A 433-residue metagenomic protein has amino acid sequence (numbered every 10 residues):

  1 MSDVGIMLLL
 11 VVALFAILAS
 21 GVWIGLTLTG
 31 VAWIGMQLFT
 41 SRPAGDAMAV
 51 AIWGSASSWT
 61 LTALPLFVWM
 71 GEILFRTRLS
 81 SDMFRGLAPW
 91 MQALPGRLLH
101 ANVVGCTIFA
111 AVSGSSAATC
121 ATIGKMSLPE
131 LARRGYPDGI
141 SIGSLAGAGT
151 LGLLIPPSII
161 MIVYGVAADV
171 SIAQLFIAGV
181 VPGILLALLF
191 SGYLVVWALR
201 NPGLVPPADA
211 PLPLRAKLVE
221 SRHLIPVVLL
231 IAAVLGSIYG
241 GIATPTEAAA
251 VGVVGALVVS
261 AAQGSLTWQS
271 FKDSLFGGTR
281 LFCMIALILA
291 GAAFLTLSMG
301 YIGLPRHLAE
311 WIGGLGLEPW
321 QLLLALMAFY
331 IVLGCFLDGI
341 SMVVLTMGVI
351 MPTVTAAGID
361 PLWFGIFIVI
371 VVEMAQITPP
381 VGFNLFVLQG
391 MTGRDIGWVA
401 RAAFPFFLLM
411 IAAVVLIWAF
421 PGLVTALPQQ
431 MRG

Functional and structural regions predicted by a protein language model:
M1-G433: Alpha-helical transmembrane segments of multi-pass membrane transport proteins
